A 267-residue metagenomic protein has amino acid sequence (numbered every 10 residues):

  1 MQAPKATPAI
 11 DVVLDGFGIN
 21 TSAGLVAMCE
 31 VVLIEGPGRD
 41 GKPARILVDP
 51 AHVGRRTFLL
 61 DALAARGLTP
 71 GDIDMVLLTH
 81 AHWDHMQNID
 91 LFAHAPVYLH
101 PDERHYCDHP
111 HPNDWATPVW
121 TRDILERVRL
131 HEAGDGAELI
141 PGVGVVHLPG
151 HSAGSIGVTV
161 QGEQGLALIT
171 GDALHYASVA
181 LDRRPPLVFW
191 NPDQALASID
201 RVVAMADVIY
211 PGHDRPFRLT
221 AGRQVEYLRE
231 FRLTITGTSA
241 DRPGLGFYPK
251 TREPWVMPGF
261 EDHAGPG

Functional and structural regions predicted by a protein language model:
M1-P43, A197, V203-M205, G222-Y227 (+1 more regions): Zn-dependent metallo-beta-lactamase
D11, R45, P96, L168 (+1 more regions): Hydrophobic "anchor" residues on beta-strands that sit immediately upstream of conserved functional sites
V12-D15, C29-D40, A133-E163: Core dinuclear metal-dependent hydrolase active-site scaffold
D15-F17, D49-V53, A81, E103 (+3 more regions): Active-site metal-binding loops of divalent metal-dependent hydrolases
G18-A23, H52-R55, D74-V76, V145-L148 (+1 more regions): Short, flexible loop segments at the rims of nucleotide/cofactor-binding pockets, characterized by
A51-V128, T234, L245-Y248: Active-site HxH/HxHxD metal-binding segment of metal-dependent hydrolases
L99-H147, L187-D207: Metallo-beta-lactamase
H147, A153-L233, T238-A240: Metallo-beta-lactamase
